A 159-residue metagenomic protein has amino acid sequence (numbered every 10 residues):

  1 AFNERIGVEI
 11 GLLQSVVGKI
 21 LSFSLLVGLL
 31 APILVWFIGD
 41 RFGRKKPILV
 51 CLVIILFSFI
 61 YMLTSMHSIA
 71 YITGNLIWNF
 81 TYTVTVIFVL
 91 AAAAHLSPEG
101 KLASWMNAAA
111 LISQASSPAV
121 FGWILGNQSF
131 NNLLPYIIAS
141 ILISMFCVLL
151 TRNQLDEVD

Functional and structural regions predicted by a protein language model:
A1-S22, L26: Extracytoplasmic gate region of multi-pass secondary transporters
R5, V86-L96, G100: Intracellular helix-loop hinge segments at the cytoplasmic ends of transmembrane helices in 12-TM rocker-switch-type
G18-G28, W78-N79, M106-A110: Transmembrane alpha-helical segments of major facilitator superfamily
L26-L30, I60, L111-A119: Hydrophobic/small/kink-forming positions within alpha-helical transmembrane segments of polytopic membrane proteins
A31-R44, L125-G126: Helix-to-loop junctions at the C-terminal end of transmembrane segments in multipass secondary transporters
G39-A91: C-terminal transmembrane helical hairpin of 12-TM major facilitator-type secondary transporters
L96-F130, I137: A late C-terminal transmembrane helix in Major Facilitator Superfamily
N132-L150: Symmetry-related core transmembrane helices of the 12-TM Major Facilitator Superfamily/SLC fold
